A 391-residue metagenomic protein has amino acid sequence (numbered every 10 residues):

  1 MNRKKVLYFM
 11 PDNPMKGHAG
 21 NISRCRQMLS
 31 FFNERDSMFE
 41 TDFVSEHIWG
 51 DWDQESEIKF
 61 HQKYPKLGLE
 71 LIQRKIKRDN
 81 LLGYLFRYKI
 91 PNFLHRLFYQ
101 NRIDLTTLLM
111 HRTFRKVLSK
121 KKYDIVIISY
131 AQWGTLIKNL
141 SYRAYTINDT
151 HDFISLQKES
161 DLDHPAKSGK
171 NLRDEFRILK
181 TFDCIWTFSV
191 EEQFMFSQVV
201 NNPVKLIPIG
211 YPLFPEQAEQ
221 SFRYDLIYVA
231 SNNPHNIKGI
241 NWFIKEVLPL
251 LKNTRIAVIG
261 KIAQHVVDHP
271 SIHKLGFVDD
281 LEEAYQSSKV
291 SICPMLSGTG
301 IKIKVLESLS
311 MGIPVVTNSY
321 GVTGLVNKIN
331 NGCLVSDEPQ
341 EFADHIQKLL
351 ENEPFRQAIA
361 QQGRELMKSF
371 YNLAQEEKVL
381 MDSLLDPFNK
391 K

Functional and structural regions predicted by a protein language model:
N2-Q27, V44-W49, I227-A230: Nucleotide-activated donor-dependent transferases that construct or modify glycoconjugates
G20, P354-L385: A charged, aromatic-enriched C-terminal amphipathic alpha-helix characteristic of glycosyltransferases across folds
R24-C25, L206-K274, V278-Q286: Conserved catalytic-core segment of nucleotide-activated headgroup transferases in glycan assembly
M28, L108-V117, N148, I154 (+1 more regions): Membrane-proximal helix-turn-helix segments that form the acceptor-binding/catalytic region of lipid-linked
I147, S155, F176, K180-E216: Donor nucleotide-sugar binding/catalytic pocket of nucleotide-sugar-dependent glycosyltransferases
Q286-G300, M311-I313: Acidic donor-binding loop of glycosyltransferase active sites
K304-E307, P314-N318: Short hydrophobic beta-strand element within catalytic cores of glycosyltransferases and related nucleotide-activated
G332-Q340, K348-E353: Conserved acidic donor-binding segment of nucleotide-sugar-dependent glycosyltransferases
